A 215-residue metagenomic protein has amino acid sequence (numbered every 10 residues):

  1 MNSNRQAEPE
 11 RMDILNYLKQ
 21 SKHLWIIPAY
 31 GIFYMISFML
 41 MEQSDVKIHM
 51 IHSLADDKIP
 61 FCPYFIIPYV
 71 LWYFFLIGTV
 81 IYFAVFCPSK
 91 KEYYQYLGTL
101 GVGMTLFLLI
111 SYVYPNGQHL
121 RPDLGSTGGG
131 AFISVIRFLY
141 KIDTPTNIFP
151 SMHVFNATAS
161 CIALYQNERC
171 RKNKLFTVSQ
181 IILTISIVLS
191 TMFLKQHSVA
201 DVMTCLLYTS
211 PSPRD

Functional and structural regions predicted by a protein language model:
N2-G78: N-terminal transmembrane-helix/juxtamembrane module of multi-pass inner/ER membrane proteins
M35-I36, M104-L109, I182-M192: Aromatic-anchored segments of alpha-helical transmembrane domains
S37, M41-A55, F86-R171, T177: Membrane-interface loops
L71, F155, V199, M203: Active-site His/Glu-centered metal-binding helix of metallohydrolases
F74-K91: Internal transmembrane alpha-helix with an interfacial aromatic "cap," most often the third helix
L76-T79, A159-I162, L183-L189: Hydrophobic, membrane-inserted alpha-helices
I148, S186-L207: Interfacial helix-loop-helix junctions of multi-pass membrane proteins
Y208-D215: Conserved small/polar residues in nucleotide/adenosyl-binding loops
